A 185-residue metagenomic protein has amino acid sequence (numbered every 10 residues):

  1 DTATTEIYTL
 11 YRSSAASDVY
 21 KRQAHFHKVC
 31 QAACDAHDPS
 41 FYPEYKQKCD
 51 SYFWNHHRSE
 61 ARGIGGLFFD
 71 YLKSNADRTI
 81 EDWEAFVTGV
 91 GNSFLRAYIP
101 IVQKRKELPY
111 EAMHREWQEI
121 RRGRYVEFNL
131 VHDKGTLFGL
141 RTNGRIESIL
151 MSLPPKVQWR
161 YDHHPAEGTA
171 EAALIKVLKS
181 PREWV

Functional and structural regions predicted by a protein language model:
D1-A16, Y20: Single conserved hydrophobic/aromatic residue that forms the stacking wall/gate of nucleotide- or nucleobase-binding
T5-Y8, G65-L67, G123, G144-M151: Flexible, active-site-adjacent loop/turn segments at secondary-structure boundaries
S14-Y45: Compact, glycine/acidic-enriched structural inserts
D18-K21, S74-E84: Inter-helical turn/loop segments and adjacent helix faces that build the functional surface of alpha-helical bundle
A33-F41, Y52-E60, S74, F94-A97 (+4 more regions): Short secondary-structure junctions and interdomain/linker hinges
D50-D77, G123-L130: Aromatic/basic-lined ligand-recognition segments that form π-stacking hydrophobic pockets flanked by Lys/Arg to engage
I80-F138, A172-W184: Extended, compositionally biased non-globular segments
T142, I146-V185: TerminUS-proximal long segments
